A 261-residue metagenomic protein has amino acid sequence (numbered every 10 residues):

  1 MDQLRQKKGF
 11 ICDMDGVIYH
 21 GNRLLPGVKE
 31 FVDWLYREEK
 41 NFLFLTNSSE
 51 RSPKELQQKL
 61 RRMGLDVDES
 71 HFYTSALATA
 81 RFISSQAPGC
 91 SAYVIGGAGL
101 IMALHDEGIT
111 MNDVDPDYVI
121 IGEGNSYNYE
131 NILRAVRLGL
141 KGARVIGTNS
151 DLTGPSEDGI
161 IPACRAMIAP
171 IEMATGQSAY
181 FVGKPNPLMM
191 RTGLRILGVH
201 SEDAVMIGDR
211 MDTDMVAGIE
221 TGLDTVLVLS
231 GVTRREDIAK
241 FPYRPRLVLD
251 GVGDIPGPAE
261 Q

Functional and structural regions predicted by a protein language model:
M1-C12, V17-K40, R51-Y73, A80-Q261: Asp-based, Mg2+/Mn2+-dependent phosphohydrolase catalytic module
L43-L45: Domain-scale selection of a single, long terminal region that carries the protein's primary operational module
S48: Conserved phosphate/oxyanion-binding catalytic-loop motifs
